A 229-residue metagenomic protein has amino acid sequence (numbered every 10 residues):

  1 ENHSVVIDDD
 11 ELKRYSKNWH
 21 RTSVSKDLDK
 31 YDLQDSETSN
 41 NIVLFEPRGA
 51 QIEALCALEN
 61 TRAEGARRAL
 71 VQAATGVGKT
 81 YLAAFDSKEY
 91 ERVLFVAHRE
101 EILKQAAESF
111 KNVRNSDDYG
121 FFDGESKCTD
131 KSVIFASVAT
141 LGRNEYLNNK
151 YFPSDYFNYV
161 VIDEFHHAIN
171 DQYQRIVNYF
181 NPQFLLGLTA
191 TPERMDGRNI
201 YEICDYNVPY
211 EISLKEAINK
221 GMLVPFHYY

Functional and structural regions predicted by a protein language model:
E1-Q72, Y81-R92, E108, N112 (+1 more regions): ATP-dependent helicase/translocase motor core
T75: The conserved Walker
G78: Conserved glycine(s) of the Walker
V93, E101-S126: Conserved helix-turn-beta segment of the N-terminal RecA-like "Helicase ATP-binding" lobe in SF1/SF2 helicases
R99, A136-T140, E164, L188-P192: A short beta-strand-to-loop transition that corresponds to the Sensor-1 phosphate-sensing loop of AAA+ P-loop ATPases
G124-Y156, N170-R175: Conserved helix/coil segment N-terminal to the catalytic DExD/H
F157-V160, E164-H166: Conserved Walker B
H166-Y228: Post-DEXD/H (motif II) to motif III coupling segment of the RecA-like Helicase ATP-binding lobe
